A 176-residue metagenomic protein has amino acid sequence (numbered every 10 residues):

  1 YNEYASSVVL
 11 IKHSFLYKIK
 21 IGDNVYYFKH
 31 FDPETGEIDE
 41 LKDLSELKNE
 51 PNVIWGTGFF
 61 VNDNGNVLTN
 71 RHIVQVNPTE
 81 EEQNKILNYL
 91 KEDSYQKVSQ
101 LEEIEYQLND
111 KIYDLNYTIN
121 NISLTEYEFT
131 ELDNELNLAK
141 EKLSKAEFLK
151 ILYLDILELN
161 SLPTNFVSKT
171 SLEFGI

Functional and structural regions predicted by a protein language model:
Y1-F59, N66-N70, L162-I176: N-terminal activation segment of mature serine protease catalytic domains
N62-I176: Catalytic-histidine neighborhood of serine endopeptidases, predominantly the chymotrypsin-like S1/PA family
